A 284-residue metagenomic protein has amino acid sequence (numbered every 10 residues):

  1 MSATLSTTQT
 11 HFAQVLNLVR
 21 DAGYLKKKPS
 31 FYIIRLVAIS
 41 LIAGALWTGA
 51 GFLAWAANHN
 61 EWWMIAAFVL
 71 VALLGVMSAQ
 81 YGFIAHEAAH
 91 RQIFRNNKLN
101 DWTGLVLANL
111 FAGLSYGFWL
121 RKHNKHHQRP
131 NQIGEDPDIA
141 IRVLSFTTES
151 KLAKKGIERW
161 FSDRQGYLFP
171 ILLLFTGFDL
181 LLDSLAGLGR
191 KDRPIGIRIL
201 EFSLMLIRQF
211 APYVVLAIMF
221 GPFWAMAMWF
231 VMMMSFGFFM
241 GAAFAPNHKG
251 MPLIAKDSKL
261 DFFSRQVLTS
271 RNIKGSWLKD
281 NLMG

Functional and structural regions predicted by a protein language model:
M1-R20, F169-L180: Short, charged cytosolic
S2-T8, K27, F111-Y116: Short intracellular "coupling" helices and adjacent cytoplasmic loop segments at the cytosolic face of multi-pass
L18-S30, K151-E158: Cytosolic juxtamembrane amphipathic/interface segments immediately preceding and feeding into a transmembrane helix
A22-L25, H59-N60, I93, F161 (+1 more regions): Helix-boundary and loop/linker segments of multi-pass membrane transporters
K27-Y81, A108-G113, G166-D179, P194-A243: Alpha-helical bilayer-embedded segments of polytopic membrane proteins, i.e., transmembrane/intramembrane helices
V71-P194, I254-G284: Membrane-embedded catalytic scaffold of the fatty acid hydroxylase/desaturase
L174, M240-D257: Transmembrane alpha-helix/helix-exit interface in multi-pass inner-membrane proteins
F236, H248, M283-G284: C-terminal substrate/ligand-recognition segments
